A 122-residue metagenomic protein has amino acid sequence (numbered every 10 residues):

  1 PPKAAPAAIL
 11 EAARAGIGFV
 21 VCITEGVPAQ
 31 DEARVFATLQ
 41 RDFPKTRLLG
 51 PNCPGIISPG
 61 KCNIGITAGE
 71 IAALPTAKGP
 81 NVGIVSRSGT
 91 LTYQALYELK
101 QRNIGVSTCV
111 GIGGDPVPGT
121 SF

Functional and structural regions predicted by a protein language model:
P1-F122: Catalytic-core regions of core metabolic enzymes, especially those transforming organic acids/acyl-group intermediates
